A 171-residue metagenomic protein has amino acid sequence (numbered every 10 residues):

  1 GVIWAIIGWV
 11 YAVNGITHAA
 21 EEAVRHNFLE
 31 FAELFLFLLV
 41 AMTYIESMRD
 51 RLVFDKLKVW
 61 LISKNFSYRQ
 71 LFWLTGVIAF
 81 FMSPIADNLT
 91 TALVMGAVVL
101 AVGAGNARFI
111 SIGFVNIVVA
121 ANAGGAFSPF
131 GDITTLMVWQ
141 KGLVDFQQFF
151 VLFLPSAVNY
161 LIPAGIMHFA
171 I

Functional and structural regions predicted by a protein language model:
G1-V2, N14: Flexible hinge motifs at transmembrane-helix junctions and intramembrane kinks/re-entrant loops in multi-pass membrane
W4, L71-A79, A92, G113-I117 (+2 more regions): Alpha-helical transmembrane segments of multi-pass membrane proteins, especially transporters and channels
N14-R25, M137-Q147: Inter-helical loop and helix-membrane interface segments of multi-pass membrane transporters/permeases
T17-I112: Membrane-embedded alpha-helical segments and adjacent helix-loop junctions characteristic of multi-pass solute
R49-L57, D132-T135, I162-I171: Juxtamembrane interface elements at the cytosolic ends of transmembrane helices in multi-pass membrane proteins
I78-D87, V118-P129: Transmembrane alpha-helix interface/packing and boundary motifs in multi-pass membrane proteins, characterized by
T90-A101, F114, S128-G142: Re-entrant/interfacial helical elements at transmembrane boundaries that shape and gate the permeation pathway
A107-S111, V115, F127-S128, Q147-I171: Juxtamembrane and boundary regions of transmembrane helices in multi-pass small-molecule transporters and channels
